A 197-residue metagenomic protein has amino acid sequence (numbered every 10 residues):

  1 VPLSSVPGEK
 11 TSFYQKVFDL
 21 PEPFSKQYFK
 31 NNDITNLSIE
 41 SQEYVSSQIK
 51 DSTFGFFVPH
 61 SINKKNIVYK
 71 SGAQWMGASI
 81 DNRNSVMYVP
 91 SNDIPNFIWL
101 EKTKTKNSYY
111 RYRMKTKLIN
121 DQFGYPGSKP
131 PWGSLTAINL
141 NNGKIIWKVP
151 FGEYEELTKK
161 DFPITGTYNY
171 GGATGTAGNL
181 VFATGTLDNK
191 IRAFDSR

Functional and structural regions predicted by a protein language model:
V1-R197: Beta-sheet-rich non-transmembrane sensory/scaffold domains
